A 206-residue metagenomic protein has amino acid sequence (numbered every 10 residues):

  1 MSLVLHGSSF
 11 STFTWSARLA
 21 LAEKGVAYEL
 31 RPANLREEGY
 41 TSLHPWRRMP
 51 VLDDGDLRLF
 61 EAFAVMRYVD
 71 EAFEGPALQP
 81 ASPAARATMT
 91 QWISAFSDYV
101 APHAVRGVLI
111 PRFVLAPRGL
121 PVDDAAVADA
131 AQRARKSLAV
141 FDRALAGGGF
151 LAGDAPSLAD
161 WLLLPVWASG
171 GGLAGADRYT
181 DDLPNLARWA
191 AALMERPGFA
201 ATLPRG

Functional and structural regions predicted by a protein language model:
M1-A128, G149: GST-like domain detector, emphasizing the conserved glutathione-binding G-site in the N-terminal thioredoxin-like
T41, A87-T90, L162, A187 (+1 more regions): Generic structural signal for individual residues within well-ordered alpha-helical segments across diverse proteins
Y99-E195: GST-like fold's C-terminal all-alpha helical module
A201-G206: Terminal-tail/helix-coil boundary detector
